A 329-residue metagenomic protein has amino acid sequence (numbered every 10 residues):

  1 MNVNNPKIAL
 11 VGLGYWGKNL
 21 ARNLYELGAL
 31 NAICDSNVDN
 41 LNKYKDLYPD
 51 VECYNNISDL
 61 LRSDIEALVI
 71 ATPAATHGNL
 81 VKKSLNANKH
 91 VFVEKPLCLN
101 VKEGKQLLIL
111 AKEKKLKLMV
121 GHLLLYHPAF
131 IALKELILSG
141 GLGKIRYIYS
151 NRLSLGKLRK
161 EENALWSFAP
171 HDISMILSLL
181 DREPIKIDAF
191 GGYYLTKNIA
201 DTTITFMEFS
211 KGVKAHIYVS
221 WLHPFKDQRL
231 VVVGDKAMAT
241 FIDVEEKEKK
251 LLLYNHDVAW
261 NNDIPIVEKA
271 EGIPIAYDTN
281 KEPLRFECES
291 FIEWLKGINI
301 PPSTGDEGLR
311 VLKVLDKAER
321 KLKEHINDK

Functional and structural regions predicted by a protein language model:
M1-N2, D59, A67-I70, E289-K329: C-terminal helix-rich "cap/oligomerization" subdomain common to oxidoreductases
M1-Y48: N-terminal Rossmann-like dinucleotide-binding module
N19, S36-N40, I275-E289, S303: Active-site loop of classical SDR/Rossmann-like NAD(P)-dependent oxidoreductases, centered on the catalytic Tyr-X3-Lys
L20, Y48-L110: Beta-loop-alpha module in the N-terminal Rossmann-like domain of NAD(P)-dependent dehydrogenases, especially those
L30, V51, A87-K89, K114-L116 (+1 more regions): A short helix->loop->beta-strand "cap" motif at the edges of active sites that frequently abuts
N31, E66, R146: Conserved acidic residues
A75, C98-K157: A contiguous active-site-proximal alpha/beta segment in oxidoreductase catalytic domains
P170-K250, N255, D278, P283-N299: Contiguous beta-strand/loop segments that form the cofactor/metal-binding neighborhood of enzyme cores
